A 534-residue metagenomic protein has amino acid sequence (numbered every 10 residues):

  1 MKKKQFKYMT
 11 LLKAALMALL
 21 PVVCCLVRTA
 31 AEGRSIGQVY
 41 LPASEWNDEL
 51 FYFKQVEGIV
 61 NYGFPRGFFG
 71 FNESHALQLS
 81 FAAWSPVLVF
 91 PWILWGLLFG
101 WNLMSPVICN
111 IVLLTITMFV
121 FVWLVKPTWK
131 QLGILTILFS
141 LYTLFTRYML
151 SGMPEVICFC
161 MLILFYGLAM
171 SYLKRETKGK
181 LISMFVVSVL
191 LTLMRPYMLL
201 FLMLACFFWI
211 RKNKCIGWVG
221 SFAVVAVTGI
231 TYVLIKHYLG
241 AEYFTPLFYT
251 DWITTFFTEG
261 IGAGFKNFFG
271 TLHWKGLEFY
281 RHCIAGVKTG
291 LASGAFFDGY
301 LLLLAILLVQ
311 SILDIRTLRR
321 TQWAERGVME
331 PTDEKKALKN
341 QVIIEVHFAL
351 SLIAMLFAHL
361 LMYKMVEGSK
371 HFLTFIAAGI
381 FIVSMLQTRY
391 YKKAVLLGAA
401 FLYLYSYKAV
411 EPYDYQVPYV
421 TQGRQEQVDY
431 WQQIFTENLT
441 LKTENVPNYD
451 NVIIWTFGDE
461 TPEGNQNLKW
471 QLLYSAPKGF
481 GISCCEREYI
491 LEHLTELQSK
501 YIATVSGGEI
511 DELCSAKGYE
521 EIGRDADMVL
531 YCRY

Functional and structural regions predicted by a protein language model:
M1, G133, I182, V186 (+3 more regions): Signature aromatic-anchored transmembrane alpha helix within multi-pass, membrane-resident enzymes that catalyze glycan
A30-Q38, D48-Q78, V87: Extracytosolic helix-loop segments that constitute the early lumenal/periplasmic catalytic or substrate-binding loops
L79-A82, P86-L94, L98-I116, G294-G299 (+1 more regions): Loop-to-helix entry region of an early transmembrane alpha helix in multi-pass inner-membrane enzymes
S105-Q131, L164: Transmembrane-helix motifs of polytopic, lipid-linked glycan transferases
R147-C158: Short acidic/glycine- and proline-prone juxtamembrane loop motifs at membrane-interface regions of multi-pass membrane
K180-R195, L202-F207, V224-G229: Membrane-interface alpha helices of multi-pass inner-membrane proteins
G217-I306: Membrane-lumen/periplasm interface segments of specific transmembrane helices in polyprenyl phosphate-linked
G398-G479: Membrane-embedded, lumen/periplasm-facing catalytic core of multi-pass transferases that use lipid-linked donors
